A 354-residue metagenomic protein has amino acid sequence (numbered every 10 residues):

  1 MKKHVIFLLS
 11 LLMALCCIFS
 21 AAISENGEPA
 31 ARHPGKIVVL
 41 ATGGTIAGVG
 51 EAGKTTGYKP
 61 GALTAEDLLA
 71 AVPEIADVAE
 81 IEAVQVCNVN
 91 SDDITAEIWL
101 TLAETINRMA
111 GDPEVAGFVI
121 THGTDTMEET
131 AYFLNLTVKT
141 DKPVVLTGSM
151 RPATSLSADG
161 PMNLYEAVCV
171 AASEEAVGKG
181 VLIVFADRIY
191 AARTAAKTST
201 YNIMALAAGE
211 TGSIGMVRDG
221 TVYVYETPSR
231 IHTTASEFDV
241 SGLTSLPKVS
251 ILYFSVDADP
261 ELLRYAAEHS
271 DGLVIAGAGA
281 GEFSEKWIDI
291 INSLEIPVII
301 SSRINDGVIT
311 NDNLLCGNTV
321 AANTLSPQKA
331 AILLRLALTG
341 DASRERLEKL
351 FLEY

Functional and structural regions predicted by a protein language model:
M1-L8: Positively charged n-region of N-terminal signal peptides that target proteins for export
L9-I18: Bacterial N-terminal signal peptides
I18-P29: Sec-dependent signal peptide cleavage junction
E28-R108, D289, D306, A330: ATP/NTP phosphate-donor binding region
P34, L40, T64-A65, A70-I75 (+1 more regions): Accessory alpha-helical/coil subdomains and C-terminal extensions that flank or cap enzyme catalytic cores
I120-K142, F283-N292: Short Gly/Thr/Asp-enriched flexible loops that form oxyanion-binding sites at enzyme active sites
L146-R218: Internal gly/pro-rich beta-alpha loop/helix module that stabilizes soluble enzyme cofactors or their anionic handles
G281, E285-Y354: ATP/nucleoside-binding phosphotransfer catalytic cores, i.e., glycine-rich phosphate-binding loops
